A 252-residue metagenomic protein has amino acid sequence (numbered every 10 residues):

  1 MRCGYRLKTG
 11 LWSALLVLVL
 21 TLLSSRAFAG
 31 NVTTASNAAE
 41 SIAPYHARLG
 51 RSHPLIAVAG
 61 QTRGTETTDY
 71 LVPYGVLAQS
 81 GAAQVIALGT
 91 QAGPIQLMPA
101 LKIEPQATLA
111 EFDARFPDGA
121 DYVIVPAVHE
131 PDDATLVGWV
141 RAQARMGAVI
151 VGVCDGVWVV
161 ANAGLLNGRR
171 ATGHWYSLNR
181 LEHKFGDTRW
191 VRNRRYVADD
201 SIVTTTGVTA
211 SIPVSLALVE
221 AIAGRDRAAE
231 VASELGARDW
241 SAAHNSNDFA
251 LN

Functional and structural regions predicted by a protein language model:
R2-L15: Bacterial N-terminal signal peptides that target proteins for export
S13-L23: Bacterial N-terminal signal peptides
S25-I150, W158-N162, N167, N179 (+2 more regions): Extended, subdomain-level signal for the structured scaffold at the beginning of enzyme domains
I103-E104, I202-T205: Short hydrophobic-aromatic micro-motifs
R169-R170, Y176, R180-V197, V203-T204: Catalytic cores of DNA base-excision repair glycosylases
V208: Glycine-rich phosphate/pyrophosphate-binding beta-alpha loops
